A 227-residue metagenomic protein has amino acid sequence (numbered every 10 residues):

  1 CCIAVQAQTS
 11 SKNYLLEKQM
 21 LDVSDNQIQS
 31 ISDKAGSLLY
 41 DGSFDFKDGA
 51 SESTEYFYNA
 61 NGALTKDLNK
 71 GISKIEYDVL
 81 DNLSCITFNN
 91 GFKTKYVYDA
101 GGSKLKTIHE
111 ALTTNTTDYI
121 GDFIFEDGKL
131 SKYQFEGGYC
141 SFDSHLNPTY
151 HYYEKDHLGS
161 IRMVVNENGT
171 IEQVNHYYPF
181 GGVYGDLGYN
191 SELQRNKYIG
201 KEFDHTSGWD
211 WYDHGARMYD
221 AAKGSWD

Functional and structural regions predicted by a protein language model:
C1-H151, N168, L187-K197: Acidic/glycine-rich beta-solenoid
N82, S103-K104, G215-R217, S225: Short, cationic motifs built from Arg/Lys/His that form the positively charged side of catalytic pockets
L83-I86, V183, S225-D227: Blade-edge beta-strand/turn elements of extracellular beta-propeller and related beta-sheet repeat scaffolds
S131, D143-A216: A motif-centric feature for acidic-aromatic and gly/ser/thr-rich catalytic loops and repeats
W209, K223-S225: Coil-to-beta-strand transition motifs
